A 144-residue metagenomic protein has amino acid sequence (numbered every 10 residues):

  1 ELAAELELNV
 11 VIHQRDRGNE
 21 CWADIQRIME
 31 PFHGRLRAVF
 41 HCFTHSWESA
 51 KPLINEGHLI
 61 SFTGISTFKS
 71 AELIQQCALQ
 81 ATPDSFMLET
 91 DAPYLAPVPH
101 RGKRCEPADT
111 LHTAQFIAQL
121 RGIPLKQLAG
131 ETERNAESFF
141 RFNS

Functional and structural regions predicted by a protein language model:
E1-M87: Catalytic pocket-lining loop regions of alpha/beta-barrel enzymes, especially the amidohydrolase/enolase/GH5 lineages
L2, T110-S144: Mid-to-C-terminal alpha-helical segments outside catalytic/metal-binding sites
I60, Y94, S138: Active-site micro-motifs of SAM-dependent methyltransferase domains
T63, T67, T90, T113 (+1 more regions): Ser/Thr-centric signal marking residues that sit in or immediately flank functional binding/regulatory motifs
K69, C105-A108, I123: Residue-level signal for the nucleotide or nucleotide-sugar donor/cofactor binding architecture
P83-D91, E131-S138: A general structural signal for short secondary-structure boundary/capping elements
D84-E106: Short acidic/histidine-rich active-site segments
